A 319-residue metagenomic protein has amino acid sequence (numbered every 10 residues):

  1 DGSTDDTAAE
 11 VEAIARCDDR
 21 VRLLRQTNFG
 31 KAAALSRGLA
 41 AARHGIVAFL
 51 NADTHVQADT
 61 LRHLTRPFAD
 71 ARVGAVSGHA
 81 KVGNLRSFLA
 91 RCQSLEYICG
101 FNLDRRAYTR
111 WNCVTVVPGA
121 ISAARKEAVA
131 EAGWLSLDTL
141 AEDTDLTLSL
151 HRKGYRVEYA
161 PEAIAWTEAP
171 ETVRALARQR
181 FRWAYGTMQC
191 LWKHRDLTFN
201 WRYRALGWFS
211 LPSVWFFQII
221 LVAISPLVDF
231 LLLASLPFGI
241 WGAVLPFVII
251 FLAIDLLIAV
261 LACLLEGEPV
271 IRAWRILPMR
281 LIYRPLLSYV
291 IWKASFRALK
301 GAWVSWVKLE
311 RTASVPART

Functional and structural regions predicted by a protein language model:
D1-T27: Acidic donor-binding segment of Leloir-type glycosyltransferases
D6-E10, A52-P67: Acidic donor-binding/catalytic loop of UDP-sugar-dependent glycosyltransferases, especially processive GT2
A8-E12, K31-A40, T147-L148: Short, conserved alpha-helix that lines the donor NDP-sugar binding/gating region of sugar-transfer enzymes
D18-R22, T27, A32-S36, A40 (+5 more regions): Long helical/loop segments within the catalytic core of UDP-sugar-dependent glycosyltransferases, especially the large
L140-L146: Acidic donor-binding loop at a coil-to-helix junction in glycosyltransferase catalytic cores that engages
T147-A165: Catalytic donor-sugar/metal-binding loop of nucleotide-sugar-dependent glycosyltransferases
S213-K300: Membrane-embedded multi-pass helical conduit in multi-pass membrane proteins, especially envelope-biosynthetic
